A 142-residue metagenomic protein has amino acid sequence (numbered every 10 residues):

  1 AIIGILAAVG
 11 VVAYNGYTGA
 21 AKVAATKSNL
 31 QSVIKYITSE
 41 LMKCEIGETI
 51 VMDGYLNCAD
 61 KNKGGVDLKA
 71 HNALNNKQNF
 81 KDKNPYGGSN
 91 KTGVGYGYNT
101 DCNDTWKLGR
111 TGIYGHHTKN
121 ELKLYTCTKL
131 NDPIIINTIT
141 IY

Functional and structural regions predicted by a protein language model:
A1-T18: N-terminal single-pass transmembrane signal-anchor helix
V12, G19-L56: Conserved hydrophobic/amphipathic alpha-helical signal-anchor segments
M42-Y142: Periplasmic/extracellular, small/polar-rich flexible segments of pilin-like filament-forming proteins
